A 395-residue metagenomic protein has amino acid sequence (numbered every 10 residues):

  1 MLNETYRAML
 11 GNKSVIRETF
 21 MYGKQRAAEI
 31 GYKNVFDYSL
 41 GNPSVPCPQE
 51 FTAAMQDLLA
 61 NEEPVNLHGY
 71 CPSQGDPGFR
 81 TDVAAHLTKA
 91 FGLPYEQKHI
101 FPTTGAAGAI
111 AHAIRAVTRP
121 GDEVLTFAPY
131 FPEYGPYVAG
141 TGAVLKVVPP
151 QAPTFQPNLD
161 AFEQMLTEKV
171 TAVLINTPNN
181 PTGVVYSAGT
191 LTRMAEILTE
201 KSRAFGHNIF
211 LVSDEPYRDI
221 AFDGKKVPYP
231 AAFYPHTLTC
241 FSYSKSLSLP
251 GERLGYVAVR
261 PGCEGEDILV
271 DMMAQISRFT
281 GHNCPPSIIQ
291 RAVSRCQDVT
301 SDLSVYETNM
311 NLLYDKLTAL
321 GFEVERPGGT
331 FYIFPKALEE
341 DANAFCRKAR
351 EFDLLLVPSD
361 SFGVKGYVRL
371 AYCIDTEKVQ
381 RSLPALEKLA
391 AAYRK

Functional and structural regions predicted by a protein language model:
M1-I16, A27-N61, Q74, G78 (+1 more regions): PLP-dependent class I/II
N66-L67: Pre-Walker A segment
